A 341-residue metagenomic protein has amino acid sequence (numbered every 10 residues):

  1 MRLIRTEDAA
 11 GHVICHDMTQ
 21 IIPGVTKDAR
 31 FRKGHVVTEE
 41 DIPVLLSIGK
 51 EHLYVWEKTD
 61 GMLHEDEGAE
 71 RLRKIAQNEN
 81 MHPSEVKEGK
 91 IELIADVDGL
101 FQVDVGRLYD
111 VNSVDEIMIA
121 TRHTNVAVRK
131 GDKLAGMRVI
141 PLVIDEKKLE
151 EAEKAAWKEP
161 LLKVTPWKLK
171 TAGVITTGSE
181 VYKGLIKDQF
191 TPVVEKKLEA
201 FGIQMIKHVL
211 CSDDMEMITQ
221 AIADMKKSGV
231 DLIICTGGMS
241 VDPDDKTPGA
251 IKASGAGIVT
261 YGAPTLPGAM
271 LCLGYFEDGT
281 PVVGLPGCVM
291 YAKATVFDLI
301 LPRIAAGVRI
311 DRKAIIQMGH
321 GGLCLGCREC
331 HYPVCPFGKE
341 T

Functional and structural regions predicted by a protein language model:
M1-E88: Short, low-complexity N-terminal leaders and the immediately following helix N-cap/first helix
E7-G11, A29, P83-V86, V126-V128 (+4 more regions): Solvent-exposed alpha-helices and their adjacent loops that cap or buttress functional pockets in soluble metabolic
A29, E85, L100-I119, V126-R129 (+1 more regions): C-terminal terminal segments
R32, T38, H123, A127-K130 (+1 more regions): Residue-level recognition of short, solvent-exposed, well-ordered loop/turn junctions that link secondary-structure
V55-W56, M81-V86, I144-E146, Q204-H208 (+1 more regions): Flexible, glycine/charged-enriched surface loops at secondary-structure junctions
T59-W167: Extended, charged alpha/beta regions that create polyanion-binding interfaces
K158-D213, M217: Glycine-rich phosphate/diphosphate-binding loop of Rossmann-like nucleotide-binding domains
S179, I206-G338: Short glycine/threonine-rich loop/turn motifs
